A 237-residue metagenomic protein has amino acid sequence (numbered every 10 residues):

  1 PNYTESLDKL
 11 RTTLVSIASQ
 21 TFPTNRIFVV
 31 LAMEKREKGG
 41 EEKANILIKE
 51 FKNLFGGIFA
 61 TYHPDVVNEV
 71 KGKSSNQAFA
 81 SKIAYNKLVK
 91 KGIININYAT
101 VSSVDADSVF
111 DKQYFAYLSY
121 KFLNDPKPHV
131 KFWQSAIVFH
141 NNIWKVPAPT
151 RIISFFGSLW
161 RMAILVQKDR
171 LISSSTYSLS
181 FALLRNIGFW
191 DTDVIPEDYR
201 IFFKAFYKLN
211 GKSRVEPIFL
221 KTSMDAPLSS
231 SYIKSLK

Functional and structural regions predicted by a protein language model:
E5-S19, G39-K43: Short, well-formed alpha-helical segments that are part of the catalytic scaffolds of diverse glycosyltransferases
T13-R26, N124-D125: Short, acidic, metal-binding catalytic loop of nucleotide-sugar glycosyltransferases
A32-L47, H63-E69: A conserved acidic beta->alpha catalytic loop
F51-F59, E69-N95, K112-I195, F206-N210 (+2 more regions): Long helical/loop segments within the catalytic core of UDP-sugar-dependent glycosyltransferases, especially the large
V101: Short aromatic/hydrophobic "clamp" motif used to bind/position activated sugar donors
D105-V109: The conserved acidic donor/metal-binding loop of glycosyltransferases
I195-I201: Acidic donor-binding loop at a coil-to-helix junction in glycosyltransferase catalytic cores that engages
